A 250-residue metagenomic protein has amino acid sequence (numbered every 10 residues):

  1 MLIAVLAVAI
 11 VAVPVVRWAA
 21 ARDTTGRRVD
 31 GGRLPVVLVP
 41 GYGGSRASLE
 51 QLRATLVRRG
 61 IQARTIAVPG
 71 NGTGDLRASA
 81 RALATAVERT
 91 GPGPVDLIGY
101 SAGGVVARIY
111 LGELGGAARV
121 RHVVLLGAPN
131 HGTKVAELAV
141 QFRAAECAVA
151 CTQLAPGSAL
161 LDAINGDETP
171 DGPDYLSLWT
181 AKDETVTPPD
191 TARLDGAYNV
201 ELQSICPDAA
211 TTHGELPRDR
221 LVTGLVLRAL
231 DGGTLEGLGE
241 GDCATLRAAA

Functional and structural regions predicted by a protein language model:
M1-L38, G43-T55, I61-R64, G239-A250: Flexible, membrane-associating and regulatory peripheral segments of lipid-active enzymes
V8-T25, P92-Y100, G104, L114-A118 (+4 more regions): Proteins with a high burden of low-complexity, intrinsically disordered sequence enriched in S/T/G/P/A and R, requiring
L34-P40, A47, Q51, T55-A67 (+2 more regions): Serine-dependent carboxylesterase/thioesterase catalytic core of lipase-like alpha/beta-hydrolase/SGNH enzymes
G112-A250: Helical cap/lid subdomain of alpha/beta-hydrolase-fold lipid enzymes that gates access to the catalytic pocket
